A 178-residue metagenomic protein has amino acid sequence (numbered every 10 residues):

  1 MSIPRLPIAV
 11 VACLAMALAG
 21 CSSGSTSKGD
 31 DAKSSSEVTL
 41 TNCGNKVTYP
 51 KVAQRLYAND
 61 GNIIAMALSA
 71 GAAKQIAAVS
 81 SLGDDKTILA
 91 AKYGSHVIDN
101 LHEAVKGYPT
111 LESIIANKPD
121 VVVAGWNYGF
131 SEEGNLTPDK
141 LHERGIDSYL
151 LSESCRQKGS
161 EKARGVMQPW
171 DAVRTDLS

Functional and structural regions predicted by a protein language model:
S2-I8, A12-C13, A17-M66, S178: Bacterial Sec-exported substrate-binding components of ABC uptake systems
K46, L136-S178: Extracytoplasmic substrate-binding proteins
Q54, I64-L68, E112-A116, D139 (+1 more regions): Solvent-exposed, polar/charged alpha-helical surfaces in well-ordered, non-transmembrane soluble domains, broadly
Y57-A58, V105-P109, S131-E132, M167-R174: Soluble non-cytosolic domains of exported or imported proteins
D60, I64-N117, V121-V122, W126-G129: A short, structured surface patch at a secondary-structure boundary
K86-Y93, G134, G159-K162: Short, charged, surface-exposed secondary-structure boundary motifs
A116-N117, V121-V123, G129-E143, S148: Active-site-adjacent structural elements in enzyme catalytic domains
